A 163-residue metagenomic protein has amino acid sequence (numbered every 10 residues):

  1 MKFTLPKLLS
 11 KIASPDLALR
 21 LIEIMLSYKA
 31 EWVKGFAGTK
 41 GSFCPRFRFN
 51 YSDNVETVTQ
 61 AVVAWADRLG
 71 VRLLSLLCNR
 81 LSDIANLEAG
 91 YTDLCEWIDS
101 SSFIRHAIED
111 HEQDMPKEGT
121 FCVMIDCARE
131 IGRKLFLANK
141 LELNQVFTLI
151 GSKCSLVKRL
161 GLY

Functional and structural regions predicted by a protein language model:
M1-Y163: Extended alpha-helical scaffold segments
